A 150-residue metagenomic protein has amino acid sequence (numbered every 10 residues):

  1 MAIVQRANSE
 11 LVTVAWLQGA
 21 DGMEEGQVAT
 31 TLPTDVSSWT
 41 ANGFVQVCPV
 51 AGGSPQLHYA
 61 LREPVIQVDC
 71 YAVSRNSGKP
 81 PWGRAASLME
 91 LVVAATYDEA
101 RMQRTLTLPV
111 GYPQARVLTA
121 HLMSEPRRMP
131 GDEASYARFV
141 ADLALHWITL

Functional and structural regions predicted by a protein language model:
M1-G26, P49-L150: Charged, amphipathic alpha-helical segments and their flanking helix caps
A29-W39: Short acidic low-complexity segments
L32, V45-Q46, L143: Extended hydrophobic/Leu-rich segments
S38-V50: Charged, often glycine-rich, active-site loop that binds/positions anionic groups
